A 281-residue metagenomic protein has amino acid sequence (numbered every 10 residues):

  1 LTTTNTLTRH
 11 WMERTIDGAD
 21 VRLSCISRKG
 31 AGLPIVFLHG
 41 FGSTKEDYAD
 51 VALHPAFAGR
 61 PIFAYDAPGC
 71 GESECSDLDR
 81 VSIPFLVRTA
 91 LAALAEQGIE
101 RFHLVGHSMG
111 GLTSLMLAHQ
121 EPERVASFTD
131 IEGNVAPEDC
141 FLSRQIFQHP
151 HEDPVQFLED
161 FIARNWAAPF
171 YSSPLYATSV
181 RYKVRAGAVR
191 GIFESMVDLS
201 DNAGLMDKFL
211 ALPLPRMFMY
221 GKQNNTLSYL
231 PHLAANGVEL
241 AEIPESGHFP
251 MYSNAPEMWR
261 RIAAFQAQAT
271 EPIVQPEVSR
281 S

Functional and structural regions predicted by a protein language model:
T2-R22: N-terminal cap/lid segment of alpha/beta-hydrolase-fold proteins
G18-A19, F63-V105, M109, W259-A263: Active-site loop/oxyanion-hole signature of alpha/beta-hydrolase fold enzymes
V21-E72: Conserved HGGG/HGGXW glycine-rich cap/lid loop of the alpha/beta-hydrolase fold
K45-A49, E72-C75, D139, M251-N254: Short N-terminal helix/helix-N-cap motif within the alpha/beta-hydrolase-1
L53-P55, P215-Y252: Conserved loop-alpha-helix segment in the C-terminal half of the alpha/beta-hydrolase fold that carries the catalytic
L115-H119, V125-F157: Flexible "cap/lid" loop of the alpha/beta hydrolase fold
C140-F141, V155-A211: Conserved alpha/beta-hydrolase catalytic His-Asp/Glu region
V238-S281: Catalytic active-site module of serine/aspartate enzymes centered on a nucleophile-bearing elbow/loop
